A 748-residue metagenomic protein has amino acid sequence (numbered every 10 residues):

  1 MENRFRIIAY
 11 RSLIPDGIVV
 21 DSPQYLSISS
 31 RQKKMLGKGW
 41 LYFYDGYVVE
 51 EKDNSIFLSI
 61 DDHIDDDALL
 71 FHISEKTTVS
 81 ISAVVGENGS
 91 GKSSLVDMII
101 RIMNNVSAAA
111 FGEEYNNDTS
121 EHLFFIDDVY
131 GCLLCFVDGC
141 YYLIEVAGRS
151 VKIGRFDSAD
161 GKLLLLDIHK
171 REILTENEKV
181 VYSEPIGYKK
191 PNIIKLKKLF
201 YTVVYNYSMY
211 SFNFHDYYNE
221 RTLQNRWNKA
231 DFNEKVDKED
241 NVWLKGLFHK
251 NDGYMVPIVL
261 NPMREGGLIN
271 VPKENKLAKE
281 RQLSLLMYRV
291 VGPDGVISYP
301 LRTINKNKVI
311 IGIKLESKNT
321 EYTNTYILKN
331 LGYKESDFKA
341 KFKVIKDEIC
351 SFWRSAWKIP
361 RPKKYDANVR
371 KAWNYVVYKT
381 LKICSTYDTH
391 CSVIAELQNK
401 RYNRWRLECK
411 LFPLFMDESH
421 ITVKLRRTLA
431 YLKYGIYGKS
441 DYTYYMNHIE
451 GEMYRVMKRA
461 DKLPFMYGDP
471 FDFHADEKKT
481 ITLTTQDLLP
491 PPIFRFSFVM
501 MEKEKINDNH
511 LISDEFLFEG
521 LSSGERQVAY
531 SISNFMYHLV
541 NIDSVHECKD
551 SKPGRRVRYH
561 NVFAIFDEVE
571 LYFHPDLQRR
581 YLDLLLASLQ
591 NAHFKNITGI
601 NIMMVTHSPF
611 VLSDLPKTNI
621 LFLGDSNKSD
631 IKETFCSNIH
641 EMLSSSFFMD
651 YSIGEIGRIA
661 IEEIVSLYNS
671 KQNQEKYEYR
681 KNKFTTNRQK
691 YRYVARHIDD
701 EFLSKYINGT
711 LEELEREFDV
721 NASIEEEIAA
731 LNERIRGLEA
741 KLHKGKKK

Functional and structural regions predicted by a protein language model:
E2-D16, P23-R31, G46-V49, T222-N241 (+3 more regions): Extended helical coiled-coil dimerization/tether regions that scaffold and oligomerize large DNA-maintenance assemblies
F5, Y10, I14-N105, F498-S646: Switch/communication elements of ASCE P-loop NTPase nucleotide-binding domains
R6-R11, D127-V137, Y141-Y142, V151-R155 (+4 more regions): Short polybasic amphipathic segments
D61-S80, V180, E184-K195, E234-L247 (+2 more regions): Intrinsically disordered, low-complexity acidic Ser/Thr-rich regulatory segments
V79-S82, G86-I99, N104, A108 (+3 more regions): Charged, compositionally biased non-catalytic regions
M103-G161, D167, G187-L196, S211-D240 (+3 more regions): Flexible phosphate/Mg2+-sensing switch loops adjacent to catalytic phosphate-binding sites
F111, D118-T119, V242-L247, E515 (+1 more regions): Short alpha-helical segments and helix-capping/turn motifs at coil-helix boundaries
K197, Y201, E239, W243-D252 (+6 more regions): RecA-like P-loop NTPase motor core
